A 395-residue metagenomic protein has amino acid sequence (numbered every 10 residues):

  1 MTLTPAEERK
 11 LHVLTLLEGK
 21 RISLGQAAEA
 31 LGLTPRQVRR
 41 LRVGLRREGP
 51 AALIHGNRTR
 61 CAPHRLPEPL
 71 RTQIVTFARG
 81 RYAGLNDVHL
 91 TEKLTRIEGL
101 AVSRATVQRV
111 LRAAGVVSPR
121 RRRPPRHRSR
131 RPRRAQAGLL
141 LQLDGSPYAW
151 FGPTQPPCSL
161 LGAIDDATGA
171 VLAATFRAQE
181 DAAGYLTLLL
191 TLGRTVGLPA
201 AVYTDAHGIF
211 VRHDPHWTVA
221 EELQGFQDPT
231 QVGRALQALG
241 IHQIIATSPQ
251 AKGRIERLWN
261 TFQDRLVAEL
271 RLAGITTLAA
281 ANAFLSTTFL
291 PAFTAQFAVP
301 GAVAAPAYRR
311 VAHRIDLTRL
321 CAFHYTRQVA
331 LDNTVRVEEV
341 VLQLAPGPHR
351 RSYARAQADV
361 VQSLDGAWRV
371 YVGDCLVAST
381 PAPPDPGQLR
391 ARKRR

Functional and structural regions predicted by a protein language model:
P5-I22, R71-R81: Short, amphipathic alpha-helical "recognition" segments used to contact nucleic acids or chromatin
G25-L31, L90, L94: Short alpha-helical "recognition helix" segments of helix-turn-helix
R36-R39, A105: Key DNA-contact positions within bacterial/archaeal DNA-binding proteins
G49-A149, V219-Q227, P306-L317: Basic, flexible linker segments flanking DNA-binding modules in nucleic acid-interacting mobile-element proteins
L100, R112-V171, A178-A200, G233-A238 (+1 more regions): Mobile-element integrase/transposase regions, centering on the N-terminal DNA-binding/Zn-coordinating module
G193-Q224, T247-P249, P306: Acidic/histidine-rich, metal-coordinating catalytic segments
G225, Q231-R319: Charged alpha-helix within mobile-element recombinases
T288-R395: C-terminal, beta-rich DNA-binding module of retroviral/retroelements integrases
